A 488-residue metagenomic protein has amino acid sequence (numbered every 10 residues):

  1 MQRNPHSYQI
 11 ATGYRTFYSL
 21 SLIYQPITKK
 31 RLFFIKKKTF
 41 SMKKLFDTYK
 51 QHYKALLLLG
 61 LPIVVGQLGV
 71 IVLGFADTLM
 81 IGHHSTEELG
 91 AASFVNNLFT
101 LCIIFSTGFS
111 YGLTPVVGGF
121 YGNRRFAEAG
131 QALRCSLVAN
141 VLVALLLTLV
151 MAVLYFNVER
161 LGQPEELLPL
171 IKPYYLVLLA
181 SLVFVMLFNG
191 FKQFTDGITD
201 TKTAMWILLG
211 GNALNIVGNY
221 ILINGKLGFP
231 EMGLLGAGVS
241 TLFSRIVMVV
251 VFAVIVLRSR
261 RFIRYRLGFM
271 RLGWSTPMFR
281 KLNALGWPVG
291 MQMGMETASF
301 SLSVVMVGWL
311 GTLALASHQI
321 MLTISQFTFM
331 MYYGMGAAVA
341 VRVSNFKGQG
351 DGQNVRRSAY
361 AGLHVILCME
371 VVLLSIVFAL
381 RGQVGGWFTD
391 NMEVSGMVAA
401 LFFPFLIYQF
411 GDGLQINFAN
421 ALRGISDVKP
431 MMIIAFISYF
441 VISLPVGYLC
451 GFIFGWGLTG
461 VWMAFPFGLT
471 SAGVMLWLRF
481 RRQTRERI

Functional and structural regions predicted by a protein language model:
T16-G60, V117-V183, F229-G286, V343-Y408 (+1 more regions): Short alpha-helical transmembrane segments in multi-pass integral membrane proteins
Q25, L89-A152, V185-A204, V304 (+2 more regions): Small-residue-rich hydrophobic transmembrane alpha-helices
T48-L79, H83-H84, T100-G112, V116 (+5 more regions): N-terminal transmembrane alpha-helices
L58-D77, V177, F188, G211 (+5 more regions): Transmembrane helical elements of multi-pass membrane transporters/channels
L68, V72-G90, V158-E165, I221-L234 (+4 more regions): Helix-terminus/linker motif at the lipid-water interface of multi-pass membrane proteins
G69, L73, C102, S106 (+14 more regions): Residue-level hotspots within pore-lining transmembrane alpha-helices of multi-pass secondary transporters
S110, L178-D196, A204-N212, A237-F252 (+6 more regions): Short runs within selected transmembrane alpha-helices of multi-pass transporters and secretion channels
M151, N219, I223, F252-V256 (+7 more regions): Structural signal for membrane-spanning alpha-helices in multi-pass inner-membrane proteins, emphasizing helix cores
